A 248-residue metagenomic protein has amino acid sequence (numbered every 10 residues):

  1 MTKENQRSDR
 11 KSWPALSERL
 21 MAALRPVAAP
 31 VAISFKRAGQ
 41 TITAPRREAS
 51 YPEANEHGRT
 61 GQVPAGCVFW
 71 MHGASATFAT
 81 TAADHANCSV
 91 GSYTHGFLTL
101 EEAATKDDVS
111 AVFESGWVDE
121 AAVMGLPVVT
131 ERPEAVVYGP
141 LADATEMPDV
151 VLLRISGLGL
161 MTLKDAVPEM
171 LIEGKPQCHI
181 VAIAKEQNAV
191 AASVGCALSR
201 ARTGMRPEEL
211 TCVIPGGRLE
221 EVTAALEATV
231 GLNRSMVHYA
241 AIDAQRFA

Functional and structural regions predicted by a protein language model:
K3-A248: Acidic, serine/proline-rich low-complexity intrinsically disordered regions
